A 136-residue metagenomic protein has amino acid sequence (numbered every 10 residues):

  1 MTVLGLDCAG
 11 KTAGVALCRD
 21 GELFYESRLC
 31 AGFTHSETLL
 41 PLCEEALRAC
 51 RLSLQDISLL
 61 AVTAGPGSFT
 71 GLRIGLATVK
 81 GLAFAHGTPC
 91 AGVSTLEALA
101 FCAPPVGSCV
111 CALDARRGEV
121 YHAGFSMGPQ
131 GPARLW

Functional and structural regions predicted by a protein language model:
M1-A64: N-terminal beta-alpha supersecondary unit
K11, G65-P66, A115-G118: Short glycine-rich anion-binding loops that position phosphate/pyrophosphate groups of nucleotides and phosphorylated
G14, T70, E119: Glycine/Thr-rich phosphate-binding loops of Rossmann-like dinucleotide-binding domains
E22, T34, P89-W136: Surface "functional belts" at beta-alpha junctions
C30-T38, F69, R73, A77 (+1 more regions): Residues at secondary-structure transition points
T38-L42, A77, G81, A98: Short amphipathic alpha-helical face segments that pack within enzyme cores and frequently flank/anchor catalytic
R48-Q55, A83-V93: Phosphate-handling active-site elements
L59-P89: DPxDG-like acidic metal-binding loop motif
